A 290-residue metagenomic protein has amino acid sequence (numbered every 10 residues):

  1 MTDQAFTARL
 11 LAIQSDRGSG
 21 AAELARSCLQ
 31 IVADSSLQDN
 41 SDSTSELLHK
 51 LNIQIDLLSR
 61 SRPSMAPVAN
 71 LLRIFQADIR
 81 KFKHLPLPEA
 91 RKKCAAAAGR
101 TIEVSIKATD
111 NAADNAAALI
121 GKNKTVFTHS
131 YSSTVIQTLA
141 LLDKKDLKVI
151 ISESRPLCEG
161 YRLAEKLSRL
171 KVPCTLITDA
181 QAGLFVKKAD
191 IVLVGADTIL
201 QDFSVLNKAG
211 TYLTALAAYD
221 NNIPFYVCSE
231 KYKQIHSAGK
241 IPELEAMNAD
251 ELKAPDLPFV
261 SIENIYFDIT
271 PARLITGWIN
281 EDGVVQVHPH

Functional and structural regions predicted by a protein language model:
M1-A95: Long amphipathic alpha-helical segments
F6-Q14, I53, K93-G99, K145-V149 (+1 more regions): Glycine/charged-rich beta-loop-alpha catalytic/anionic-binding loops adjacent to active sites
A22, V126-V135, P156: Gly/Ser/Thr-rich loops at beta-strand to alpha-helix junctions that form or flank small-molecule/cofactor-binding
I53-K83, R100-S105, H129, I241-D256 (+1 more regions): Non-catalytic, soluble scaffold/interaction modules
S61, T128-H129, E153, K208: Active-site-adjacent beta-strand anchor residues
Q76-K122, F127, L147-V192: Ligand-binding beta-strand-loop-alpha-helix segment within the catalytic cores of soluble metabolic enzymes
S132-D143, A215: Histidine-anchored nucleotide/phosphate-binding helix
D146, S152-H290: Conserved phosphate- and dinucleotide-binding cores of soluble alpha/beta proteins, encompassing both enzyme active
